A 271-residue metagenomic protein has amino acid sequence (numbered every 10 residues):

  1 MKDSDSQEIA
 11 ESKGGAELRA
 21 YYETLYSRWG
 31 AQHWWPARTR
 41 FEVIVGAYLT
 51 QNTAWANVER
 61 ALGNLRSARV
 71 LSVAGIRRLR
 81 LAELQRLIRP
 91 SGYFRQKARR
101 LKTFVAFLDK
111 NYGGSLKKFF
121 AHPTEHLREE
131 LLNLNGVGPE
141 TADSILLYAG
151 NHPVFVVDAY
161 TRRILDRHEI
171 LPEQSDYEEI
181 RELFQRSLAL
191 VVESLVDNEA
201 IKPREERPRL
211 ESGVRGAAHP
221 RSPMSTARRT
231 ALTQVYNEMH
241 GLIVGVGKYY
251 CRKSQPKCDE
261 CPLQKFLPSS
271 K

Functional and structural regions predicted by a protein language model:
S6, E11-K271: Catalytic cores of DNA base-excision repair glycosylases
